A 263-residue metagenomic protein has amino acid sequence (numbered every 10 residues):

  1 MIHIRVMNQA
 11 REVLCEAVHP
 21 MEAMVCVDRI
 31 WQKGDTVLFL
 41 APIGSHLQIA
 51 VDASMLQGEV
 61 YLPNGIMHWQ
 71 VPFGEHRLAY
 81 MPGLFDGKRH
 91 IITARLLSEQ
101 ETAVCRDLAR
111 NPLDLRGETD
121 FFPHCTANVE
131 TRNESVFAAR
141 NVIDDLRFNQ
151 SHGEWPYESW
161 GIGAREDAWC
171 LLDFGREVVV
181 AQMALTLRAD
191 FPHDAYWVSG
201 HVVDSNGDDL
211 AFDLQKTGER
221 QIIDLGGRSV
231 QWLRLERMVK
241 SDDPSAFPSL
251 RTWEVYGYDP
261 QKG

Functional and structural regions predicted by a protein language model:
M1-F39, I43-D173, P192-A195, Q261: Disordered, acidic Ser/Thr/Pro-rich linker "stalks" and the adjacent N-terminal cap of the next globular domain
G34, D144-L146, Q182, G207 (+2 more regions): Glycine-centered flexibility motif
D35-F39, Q182-M183, L235: Hydrophobic beta-strand segments within beta-rich accessory/binding domains
E154-Y157, A184-L187, G207-L210: Short secondary-structure boundary micro-motifs
A164-A168, D190-G263: Trp- and acidic/polar-enriched beta-sheet ligand-binding modules for extracellular glycan and matrix recognition
F174-E177, G226-R228: Hydrophobic loop/turn residues within beta-sheet-rich immunoglobulin-like superfamily modules
V178-P192: A short beta-strand element within beta-rich, extracytoplasmic domains of secreted/secretory-pathway proteins
